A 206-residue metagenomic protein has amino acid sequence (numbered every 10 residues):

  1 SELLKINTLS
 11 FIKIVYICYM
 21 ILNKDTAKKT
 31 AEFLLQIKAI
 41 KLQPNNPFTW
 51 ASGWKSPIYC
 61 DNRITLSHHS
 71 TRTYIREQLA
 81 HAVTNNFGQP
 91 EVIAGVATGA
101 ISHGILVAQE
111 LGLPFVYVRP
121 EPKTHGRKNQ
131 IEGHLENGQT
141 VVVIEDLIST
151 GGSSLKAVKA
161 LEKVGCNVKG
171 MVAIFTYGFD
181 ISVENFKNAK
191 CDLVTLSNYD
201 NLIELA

Functional and structural regions predicted by a protein language model:
E2-N7: Extreme N-terminal basic, low-complexity initiation segments that serve as generic localization/processing leaders
S10-Y19: Short, positively charged and aromatic/hydrophobic N-terminal segments
M20-F87: Active-site-facing substrate-recognition patch
I21-L34, K159-A206: PRPP-dependent phosphoribosyltransferase catalytic core
G88-A97, V172: Short glycine-rich phosphate-binding loop at a beta-alpha junction
E91, Q139, K169: Conserved acidic residues
T98, G104-V142, T150-L155: Short, glycine/charge-rich flexible loops or terminal/linker lids adjacent to PRPP-binding catalytic cores
